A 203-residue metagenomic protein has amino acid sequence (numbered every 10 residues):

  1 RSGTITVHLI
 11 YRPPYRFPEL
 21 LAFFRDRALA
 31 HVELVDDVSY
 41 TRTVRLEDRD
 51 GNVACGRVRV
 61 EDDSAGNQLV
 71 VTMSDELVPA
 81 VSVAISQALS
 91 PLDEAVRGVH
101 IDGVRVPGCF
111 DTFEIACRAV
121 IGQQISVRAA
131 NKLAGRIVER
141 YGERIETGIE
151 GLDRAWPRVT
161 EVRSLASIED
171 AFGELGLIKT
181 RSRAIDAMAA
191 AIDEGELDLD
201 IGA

Functional and structural regions predicted by a protein language model:
R1-A203: HhH-family (HhH-GPD) DNA N-glycosylase catalytic core used in base-excision repair
